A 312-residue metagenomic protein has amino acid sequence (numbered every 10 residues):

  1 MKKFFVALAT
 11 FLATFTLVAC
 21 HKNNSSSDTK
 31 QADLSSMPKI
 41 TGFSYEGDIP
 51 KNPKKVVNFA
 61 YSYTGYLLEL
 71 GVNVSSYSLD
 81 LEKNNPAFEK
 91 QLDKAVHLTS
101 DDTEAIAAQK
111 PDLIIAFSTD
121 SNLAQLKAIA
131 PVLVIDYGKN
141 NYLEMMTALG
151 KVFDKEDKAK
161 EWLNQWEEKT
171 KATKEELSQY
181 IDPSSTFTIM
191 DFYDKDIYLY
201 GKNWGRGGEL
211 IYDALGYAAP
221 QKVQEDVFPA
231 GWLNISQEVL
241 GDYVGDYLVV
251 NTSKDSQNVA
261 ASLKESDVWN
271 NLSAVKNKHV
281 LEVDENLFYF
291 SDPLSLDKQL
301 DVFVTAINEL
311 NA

Functional and structural regions predicted by a protein language model:
M1-S25: Sec-dependent N-terminal signal peptides of Gram-positive bacterial secreted proteins and lipoproteins
V18-Y61, K158-M190, S256-A260, V283-N286 (+1 more regions): Bacterial Sec-exported substrate-binding components of ABC uptake systems
T41-S44, A95-T103, V227-Q237: Short helix-initiation/N-cap motifs at beta->coil->alpha
A60-A108: A short, structured surface patch at a secondary-structure boundary
L81-N85, L199-G231: Alpha-helical, coiled-coil/dimerization segments enriched in small aliphatic residues
T103, K110-A116, P131, L240 (+1 more regions): Proline-aspartate-enriched helix->loop->beta-strand connector
L123-K160, D182, A261-E282: Charged, glycine-enriched surface loops/patches that mediate electrostatic binding to polyanionic ligands
G245-A312: Structured C-terminal subdomain patch of bacterial secreted/periplasmic proteins
